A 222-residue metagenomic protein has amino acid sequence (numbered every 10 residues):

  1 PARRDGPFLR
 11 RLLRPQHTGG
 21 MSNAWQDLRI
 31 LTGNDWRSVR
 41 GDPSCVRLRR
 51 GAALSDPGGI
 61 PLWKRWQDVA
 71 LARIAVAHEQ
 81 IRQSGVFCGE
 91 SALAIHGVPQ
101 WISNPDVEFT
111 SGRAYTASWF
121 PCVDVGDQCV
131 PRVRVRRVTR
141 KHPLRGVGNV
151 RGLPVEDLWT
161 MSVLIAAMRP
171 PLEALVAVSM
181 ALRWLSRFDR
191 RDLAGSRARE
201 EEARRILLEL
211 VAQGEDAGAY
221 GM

Functional and structural regions predicted by a protein language model:
R3-Y220: Short gly/ser-rich loop at a beta-strand->alpha-helix junction or flexible surface loop bordering the NTP-binding
